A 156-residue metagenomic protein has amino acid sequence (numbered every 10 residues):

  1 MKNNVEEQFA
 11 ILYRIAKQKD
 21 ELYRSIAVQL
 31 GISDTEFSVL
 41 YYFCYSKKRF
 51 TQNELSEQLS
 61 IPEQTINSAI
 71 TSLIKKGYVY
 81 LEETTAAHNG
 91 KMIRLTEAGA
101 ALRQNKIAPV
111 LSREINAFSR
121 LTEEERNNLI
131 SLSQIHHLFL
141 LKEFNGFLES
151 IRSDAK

Functional and structural regions predicted by a protein language model:
M1, E124-K156: C-terminal regulatory/oligomerization modules of transcriptional regulators
M1, V28, C44-Y45, Q104 (+1 more regions): Alpha-solenoid HEAT/Armadillo repeat architecture
M1-L30: N-terminal leader segment of winged-helix/HTH proteins
L12-I15, K19-Y23, L59, L102 (+2 more regions): Alpha-helical linker/hinge and terminal dimerization helices associated with HTH transcriptional regulators
E21-T65: N-terminal helix-turn-helix DNA-binding core of bacterial DNA-binding proteins
T71-I130: Charged, amphipathic alpha-helical coiled-coil/dimerization segments
